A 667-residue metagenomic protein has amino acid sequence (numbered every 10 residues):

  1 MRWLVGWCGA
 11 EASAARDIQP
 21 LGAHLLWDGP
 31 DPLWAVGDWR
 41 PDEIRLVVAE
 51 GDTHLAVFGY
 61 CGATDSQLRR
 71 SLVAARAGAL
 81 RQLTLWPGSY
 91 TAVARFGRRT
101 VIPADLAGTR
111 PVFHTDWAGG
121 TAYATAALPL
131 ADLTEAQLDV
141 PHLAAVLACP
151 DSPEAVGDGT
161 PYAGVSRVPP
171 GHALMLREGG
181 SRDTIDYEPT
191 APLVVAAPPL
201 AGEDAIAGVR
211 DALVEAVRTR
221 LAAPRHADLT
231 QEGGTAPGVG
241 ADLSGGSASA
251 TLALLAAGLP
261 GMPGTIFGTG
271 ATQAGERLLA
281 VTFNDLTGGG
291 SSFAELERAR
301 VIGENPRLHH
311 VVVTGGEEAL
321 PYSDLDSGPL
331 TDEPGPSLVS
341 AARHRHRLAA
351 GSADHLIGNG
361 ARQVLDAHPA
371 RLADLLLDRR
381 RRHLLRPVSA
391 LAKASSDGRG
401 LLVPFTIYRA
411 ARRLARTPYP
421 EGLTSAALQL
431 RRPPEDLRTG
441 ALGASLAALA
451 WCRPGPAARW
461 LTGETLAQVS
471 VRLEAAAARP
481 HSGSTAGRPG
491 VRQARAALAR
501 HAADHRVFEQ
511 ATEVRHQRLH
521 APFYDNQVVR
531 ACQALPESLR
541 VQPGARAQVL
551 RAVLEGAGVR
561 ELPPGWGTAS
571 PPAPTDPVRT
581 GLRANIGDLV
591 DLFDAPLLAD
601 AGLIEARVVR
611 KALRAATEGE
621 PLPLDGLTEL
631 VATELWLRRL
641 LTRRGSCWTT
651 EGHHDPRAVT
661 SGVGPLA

Functional and structural regions predicted by a protein language model:
M1-G316, D332-E333, G556, L624 (+2 more regions): Cysteine-centered catalytic environments shared across enzyme families
A77, Q137-P141, G483-A496, L519 (+3 more regions): Structural motif
R99-V101, P192-G463, A511, R515-H520 (+2 more regions): ATP-dependent adenylate-handling active sites, centered on carboxylate activation for C-N bond formation
A144-S152, A342, A494-Q510, A534 (+1 more regions): Short, hydrophobic/amphipathic alpha-helical patches that form generic packing surfaces within helical domains
G159-V165, P224-L229, V514-H516, G544-A547 (+4 more regions): Short coil/turn segments at secondary-structure boundaries
P369-A370, D378, A557-L624: PAPS-dependent sulfotransferase catalytic core
R453-A511, R515: Alpha/beta-hydrolase fold catalytic core
A595-A667: Acidic, carboxylate-rich catalytic segments that either coordinate divalent cations
